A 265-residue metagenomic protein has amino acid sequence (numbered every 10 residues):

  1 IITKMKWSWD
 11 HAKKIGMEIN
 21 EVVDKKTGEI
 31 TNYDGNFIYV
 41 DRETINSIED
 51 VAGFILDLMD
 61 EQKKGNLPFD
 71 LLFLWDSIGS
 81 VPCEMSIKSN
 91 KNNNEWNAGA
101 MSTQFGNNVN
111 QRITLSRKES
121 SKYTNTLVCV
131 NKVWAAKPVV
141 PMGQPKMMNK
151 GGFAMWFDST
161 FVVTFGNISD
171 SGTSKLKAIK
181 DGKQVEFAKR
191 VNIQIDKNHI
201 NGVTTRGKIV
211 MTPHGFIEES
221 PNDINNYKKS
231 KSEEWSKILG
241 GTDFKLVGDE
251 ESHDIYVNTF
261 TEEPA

Functional and structural regions predicted by a protein language model:
I1-N97, Q104, Y256-F260: Conserved inter-motif catalytic segment of the P-loop NTP-binding fold
W7-W9, W75, W96, W134 (+3 more regions): A residue-identity detector for tryptophan
V23-N36, K175-I179, N222, E233: Surface-exposed intrinsically disordered loops and tails
T27-E29, M101-T103, D158, P221-I224: Short, surface-exposed, polar/charged, turn-prone segments marking secondary-structure boundaries
A98-F216: Phosphate-binding/switch region of NTP-binding enzymes
R206-A265: NTP-binding/hydrolysis catalytic cores, primarily Walker-type P-loop NTPases
